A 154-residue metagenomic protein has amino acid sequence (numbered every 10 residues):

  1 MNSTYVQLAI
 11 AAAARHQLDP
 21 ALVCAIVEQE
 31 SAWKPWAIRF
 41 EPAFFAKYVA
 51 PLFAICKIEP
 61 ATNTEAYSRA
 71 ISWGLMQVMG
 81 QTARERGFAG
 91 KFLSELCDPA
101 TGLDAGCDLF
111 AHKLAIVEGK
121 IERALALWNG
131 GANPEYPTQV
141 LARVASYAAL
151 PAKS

Functional and structural regions predicted by a protein language model:
M1-S154: Catalytic glycan-binding domains that act on GlcNAc-containing polysaccharides
